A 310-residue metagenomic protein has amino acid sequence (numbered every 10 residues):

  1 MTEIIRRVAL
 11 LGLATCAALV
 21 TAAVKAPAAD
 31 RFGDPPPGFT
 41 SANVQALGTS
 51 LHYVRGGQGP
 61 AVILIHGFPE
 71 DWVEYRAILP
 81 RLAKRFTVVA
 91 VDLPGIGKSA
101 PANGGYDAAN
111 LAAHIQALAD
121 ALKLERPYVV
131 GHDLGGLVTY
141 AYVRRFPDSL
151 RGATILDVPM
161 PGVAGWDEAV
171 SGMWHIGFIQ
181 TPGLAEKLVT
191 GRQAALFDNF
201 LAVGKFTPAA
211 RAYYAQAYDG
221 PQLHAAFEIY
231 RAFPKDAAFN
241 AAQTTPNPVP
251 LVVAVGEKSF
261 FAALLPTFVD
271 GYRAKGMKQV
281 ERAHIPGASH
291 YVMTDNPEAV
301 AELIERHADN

Functional and structural regions predicted by a protein language model:
T2-G12: Bacterial N-terminal signal peptides that target proteins for export
L11-V20: Bacterial N-terminal signal peptides
A23, P27-N43, G48-L51, A61 (+6 more regions): Flexible "cap/lid" subdomain of the alpha/beta-hydrolase fold that forms the substrate-access gate
R55-K98: Conserved HGGG/HGGXW glycine-rich cap/lid loop of the alpha/beta-hydrolase fold
